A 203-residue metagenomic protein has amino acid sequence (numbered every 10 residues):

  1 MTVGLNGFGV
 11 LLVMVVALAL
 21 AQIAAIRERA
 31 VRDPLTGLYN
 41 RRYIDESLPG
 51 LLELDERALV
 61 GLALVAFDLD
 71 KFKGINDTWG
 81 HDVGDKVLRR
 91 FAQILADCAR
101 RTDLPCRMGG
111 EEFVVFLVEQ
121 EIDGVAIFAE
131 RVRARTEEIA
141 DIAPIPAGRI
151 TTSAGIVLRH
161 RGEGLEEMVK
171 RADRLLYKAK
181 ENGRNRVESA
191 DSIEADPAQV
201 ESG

Functional and structural regions predicted by a protein language model:
T2-L35, R42-E53, D103-L104: Signal-transducing coiled-coil linker helices
R27-E28, R41-G61, A92-R100, V118: Short regulatory alpha-helical coupling segments that immediately precede and/or link into cyclic nucleotide signaling
R27-E46, A58, F67-H81, R89: Conserved nucleotide-binding and Mg2+-coordinating catalytic segments in signaling enzymes
V83-L104, E112: Active-site-proximal alpha-helical element of nucleotidyl cyclase-like catalytic domains and analogous helices
A92-Q93, G124-I142, D173: Alpha-helical scaffold within the catalytic cores of cyclic-nucleotide enzymes
D97-T102, A134-P146, L176-K178: Short catalytic/binding micro-motifs of nucleotide second-messenger systems
L104-R107, G148: A short pre-motif secondary-structure segment
A126-A129, V157-G203: Catalytic-core segments of nucleotide cyclases and related cyclic-nucleotide turnover enzymes
